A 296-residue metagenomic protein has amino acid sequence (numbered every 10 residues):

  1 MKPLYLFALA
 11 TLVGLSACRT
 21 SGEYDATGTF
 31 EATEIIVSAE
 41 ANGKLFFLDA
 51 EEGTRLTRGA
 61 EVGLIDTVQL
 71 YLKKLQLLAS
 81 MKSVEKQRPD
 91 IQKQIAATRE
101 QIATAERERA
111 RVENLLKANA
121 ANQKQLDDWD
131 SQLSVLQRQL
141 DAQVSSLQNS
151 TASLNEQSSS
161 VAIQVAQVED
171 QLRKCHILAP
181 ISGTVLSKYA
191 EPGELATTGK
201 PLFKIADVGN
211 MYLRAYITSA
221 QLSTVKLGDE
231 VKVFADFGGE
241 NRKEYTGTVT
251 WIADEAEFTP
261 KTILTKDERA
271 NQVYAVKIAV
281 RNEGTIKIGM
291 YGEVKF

Functional and structural regions predicted by a protein language model:
K2-L9: Sec-dependent signal peptide recognition, specifically the positively charged N-region followed immediately by
G14-A17: C-terminal motif of bacterial Sec signal peptides marking the signal peptidase cleavage site
E23-D25, L72-Q87, K93, E100 (+1 more regions): Extended amphipathic alpha-helical segments
E23-Q87, A118, K124, S187-E191 (+5 more regions): Long, amphipathic coiled-coil "stalk"/hairpin helices in large membrane-associated assemblies
T29-F30, F46-E51, R55-R58, Q167-Q171 (+3 more regions): Surface-exposed patches in structured soluble domains
A105-V135, Q139: Charged heptad-repeat coiled-coil "stalk" segments of single-pass membrane proteins that scaffold or bridge
I217-Y245, A270-V294: Surface-exposed connector loops and short turns at secondary-structure junctions
E255-K266: Short, solvent-exposed secondary-structure boundary/capping segments
